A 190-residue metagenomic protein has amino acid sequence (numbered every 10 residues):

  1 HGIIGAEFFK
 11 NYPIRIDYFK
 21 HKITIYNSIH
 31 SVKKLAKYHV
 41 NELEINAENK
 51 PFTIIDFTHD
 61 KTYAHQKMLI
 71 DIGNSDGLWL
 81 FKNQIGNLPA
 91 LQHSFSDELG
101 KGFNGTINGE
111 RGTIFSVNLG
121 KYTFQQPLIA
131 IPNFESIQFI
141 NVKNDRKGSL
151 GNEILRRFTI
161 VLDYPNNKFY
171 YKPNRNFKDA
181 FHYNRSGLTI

Functional and structural regions predicted by a protein language model:
H1-I190: Pepsin/retropepsin-fold aspartyl endopeptidases
